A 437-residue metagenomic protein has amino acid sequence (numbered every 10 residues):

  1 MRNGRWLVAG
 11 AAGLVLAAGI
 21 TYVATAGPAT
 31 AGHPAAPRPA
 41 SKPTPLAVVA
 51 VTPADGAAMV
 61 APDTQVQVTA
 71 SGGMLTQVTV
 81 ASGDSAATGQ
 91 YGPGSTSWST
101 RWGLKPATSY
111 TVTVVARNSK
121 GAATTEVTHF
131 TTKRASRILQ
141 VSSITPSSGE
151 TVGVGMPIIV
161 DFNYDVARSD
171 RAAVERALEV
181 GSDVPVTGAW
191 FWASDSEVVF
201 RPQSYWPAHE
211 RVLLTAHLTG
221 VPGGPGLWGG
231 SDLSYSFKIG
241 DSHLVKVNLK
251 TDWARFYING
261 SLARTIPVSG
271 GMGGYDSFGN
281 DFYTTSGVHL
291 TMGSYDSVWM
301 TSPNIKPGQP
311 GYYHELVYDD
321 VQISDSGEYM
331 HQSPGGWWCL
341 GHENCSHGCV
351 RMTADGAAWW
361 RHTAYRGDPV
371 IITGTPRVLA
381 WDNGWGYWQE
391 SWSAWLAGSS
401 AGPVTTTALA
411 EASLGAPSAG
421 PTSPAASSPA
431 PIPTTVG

Functional and structural regions predicted by a protein language model:
N3-D241: Acidic, low-complexity Ser/Thr/Gly/Pro-rich repeat segments typical of extracellular/periplasmic and surface-exposed
Q67, T111, V127, I159 (+7 more regions): Extracytoplasmic/secreted envelope proteins and their assembly/folding machinery, especially bacterial periplasmic
Q90, F191, L262-G271, D382-G384: Short amphipathic beta-strand/extended segments with alternating polar/hydrophobic composition
A116-R117, L218-G220, G260, S297 (+1 more regions): Short, charged beta-turn/beta-strand-edge "cap" motif at the junction between a beta-strand and an adjacent loop
S119-K120, K133-A135, P207-A208, S261 (+3 more regions): A short, structured loop/turn motif at beta-sheet edges
V154, D241, Y283-S286, T301-G437: Exported/periplasmic cell-wall-interacting domains
D161, D165, S169, S297-V298 (+2 more regions): Structured segments of extracytoplasmic/periplasmic soluble domains in secreted or envelope-associated proteins
G226-W338: Gly/Pro-biased beta-strand-loop elements
